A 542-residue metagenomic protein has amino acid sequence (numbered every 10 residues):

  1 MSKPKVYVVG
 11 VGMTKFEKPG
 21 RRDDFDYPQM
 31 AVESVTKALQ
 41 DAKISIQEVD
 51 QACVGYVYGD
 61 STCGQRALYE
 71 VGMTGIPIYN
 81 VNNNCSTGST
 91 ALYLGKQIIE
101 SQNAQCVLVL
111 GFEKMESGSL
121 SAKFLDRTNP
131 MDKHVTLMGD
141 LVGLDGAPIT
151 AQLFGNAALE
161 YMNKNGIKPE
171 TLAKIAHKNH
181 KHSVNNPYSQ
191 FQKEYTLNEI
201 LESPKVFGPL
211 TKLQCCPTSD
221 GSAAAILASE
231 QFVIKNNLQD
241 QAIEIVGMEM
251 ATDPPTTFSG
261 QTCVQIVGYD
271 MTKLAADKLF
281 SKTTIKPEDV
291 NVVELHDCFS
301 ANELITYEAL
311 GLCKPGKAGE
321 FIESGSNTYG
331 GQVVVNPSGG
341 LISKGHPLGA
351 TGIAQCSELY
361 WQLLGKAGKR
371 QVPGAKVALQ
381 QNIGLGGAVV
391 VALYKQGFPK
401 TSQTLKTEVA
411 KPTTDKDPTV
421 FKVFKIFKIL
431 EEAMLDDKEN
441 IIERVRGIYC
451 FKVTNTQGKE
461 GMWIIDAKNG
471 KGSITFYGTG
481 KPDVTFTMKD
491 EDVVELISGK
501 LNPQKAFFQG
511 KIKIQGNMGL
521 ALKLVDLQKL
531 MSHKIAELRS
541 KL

Functional and structural regions predicted by a protein language model:
M1-P28, T136, D140-V142, A173-K174 (+5 more regions): Condensing-enzyme catalytic core mediating Claisen C-C bond formation in acyl metabolism
M1-S86, A157, Y161-T171, Q190-E199 (+3 more regions): Conserved active-site "lid/cap" helical segment
S2, Y56-L110, K114-L153, F191-P217 (+3 more regions): Conserved catalytic cysteine-centered active-site region of acyl-thioester-dependent Claisen-condensing enzymes
P19-R21, G118-F124, V184-Y188, L238 (+4 more regions): Short acidic, glycine/serine/threonine-rich loops at helix termini
I46-G55, P77-N82, V107-F112, E170-H177 (+5 more regions): Beta-strand segments within the central parallel beta-sheet cores of soluble alpha/beta enzyme folds
Y58-L68, P255-Q261, D297-F321, G331 (+2 more regions): Short glycine/threonine-rich loop-to-helix capping motif typified by GTGT followed within a few residues by an Asp-Pro
N83-E113, A151-N185, A225-Q231, P347-A367: Active-site-proximal alpha-helical scaffold in enzymes
K406-L542: Feature captures hydrophobic
